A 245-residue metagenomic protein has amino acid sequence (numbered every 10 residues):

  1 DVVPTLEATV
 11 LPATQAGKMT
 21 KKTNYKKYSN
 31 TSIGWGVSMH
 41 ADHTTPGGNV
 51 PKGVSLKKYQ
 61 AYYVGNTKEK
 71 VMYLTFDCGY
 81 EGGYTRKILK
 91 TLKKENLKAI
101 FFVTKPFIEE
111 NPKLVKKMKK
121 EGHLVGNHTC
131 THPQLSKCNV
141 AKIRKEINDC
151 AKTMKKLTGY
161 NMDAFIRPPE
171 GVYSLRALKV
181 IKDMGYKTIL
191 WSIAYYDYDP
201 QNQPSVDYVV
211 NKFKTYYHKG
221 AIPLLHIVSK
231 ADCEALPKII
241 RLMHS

Functional and structural regions predicted by a protein language model:
D1-K58: N-terminal secretory targeting signals
G36-C138, K142, E146-K156, Y160-D163 (+2 more regions): Active-site beta->alpha N-cap acidic-glycine motif
F76-G79, F102-P106, T129-C130, R167-G171 (+2 more regions): Active-site-proximal beta-strand/loop segments in catalytic clefts of secreted hydrolases
Y84-K87, P133-T158, V172-K219, D232-A235: Alpha-helical scaffold elements lining the catalytic groove of polysaccharide deacetylases
E95, E121, M184, K219-G220: Structured helix-beta-strand junction loops
Y217-S245: Catalytic grooves of carbohydrate-active enzymes
